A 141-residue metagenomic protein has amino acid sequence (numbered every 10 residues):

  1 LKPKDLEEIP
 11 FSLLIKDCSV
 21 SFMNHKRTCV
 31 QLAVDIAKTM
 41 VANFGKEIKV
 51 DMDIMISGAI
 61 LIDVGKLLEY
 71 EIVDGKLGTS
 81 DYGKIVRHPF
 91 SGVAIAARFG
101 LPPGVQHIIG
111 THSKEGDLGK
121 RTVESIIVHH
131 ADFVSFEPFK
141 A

Functional and structural regions predicted by a protein language model:
L1-G78: Acidic/His-rich, divalent-metal-binding segments that scaffold phosphate/diphosphate chemistry
N24-T28, R87, T122: Aromatic- and histidine-enriched alpha-helix N-cap/loop-to-helix transition segments that scaffold the rims
H25, I62, H88, H112-S113: Histidine-centered active-site/metal-ligand motif
T39, D81-G83, H130-F133: Short, surface-exposed linear patches
F44-K46, V50, M55-I56, V93-A97 (+1 more regions): Histidine/acidic-rich helix-loop-helix segments that form or flank divalent-metal centers in metalloenzyme catalytic
K76-R98, I126: Divalent-cation-assisted or electrostatically stabilized phosphate/pyrophosphate-binding catalytic cores
